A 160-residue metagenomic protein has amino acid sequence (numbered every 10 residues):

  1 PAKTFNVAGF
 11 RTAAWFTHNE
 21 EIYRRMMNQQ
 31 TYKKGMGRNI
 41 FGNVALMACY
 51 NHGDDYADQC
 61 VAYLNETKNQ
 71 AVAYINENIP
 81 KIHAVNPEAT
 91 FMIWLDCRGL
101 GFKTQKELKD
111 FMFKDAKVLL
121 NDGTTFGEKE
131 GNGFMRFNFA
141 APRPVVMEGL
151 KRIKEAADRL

Functional and structural regions predicted by a protein language model:
P1-A2, K81-I82, G123-G127: Short, solvent-exposed loop/turn elements at beta->coil junctions and helix N-caps that rim active or binding pockets
P1-N65, E155-A157: Conserved core segment of the aminotransferase class I/II
F5, V85-E88, G127-G131: A short beta-turn/loop motif at secondary-structure boundaries
F10-R11, C60, A89-F91, G133-M135: Short amphipathic alpha-helical segments
H18, N51, D96-R98, A140-P142: Residue-level recognition of strand-loop junctions within catalytic nucleotide-signaling folds
M47, Y63-V72, A84-C97: Conserved glycine-rich beta-strand-loop-beta hairpin in the small C-terminal domain of fold type I
K103, F111-L120, F126-L160: PLP-dependent enzyme catalytic core of the Aspartate aminotransferase-like
